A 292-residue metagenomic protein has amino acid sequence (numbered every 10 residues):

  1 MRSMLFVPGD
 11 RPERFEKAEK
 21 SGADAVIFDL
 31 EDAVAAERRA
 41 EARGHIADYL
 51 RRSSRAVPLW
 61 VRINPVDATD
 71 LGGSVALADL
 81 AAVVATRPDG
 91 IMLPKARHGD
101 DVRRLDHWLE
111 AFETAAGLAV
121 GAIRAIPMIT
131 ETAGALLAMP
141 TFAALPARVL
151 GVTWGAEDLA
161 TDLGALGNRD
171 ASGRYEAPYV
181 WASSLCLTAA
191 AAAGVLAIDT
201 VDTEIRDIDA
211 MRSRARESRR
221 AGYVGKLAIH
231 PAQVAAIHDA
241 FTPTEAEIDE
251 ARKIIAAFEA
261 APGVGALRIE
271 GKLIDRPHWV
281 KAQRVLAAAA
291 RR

Functional and structural regions predicted by a protein language model:
M1-R292: Expand to "…catalyze enediolate/carbanion chemistry for C-C bond making/breaking, isomerization, decarboxylation
